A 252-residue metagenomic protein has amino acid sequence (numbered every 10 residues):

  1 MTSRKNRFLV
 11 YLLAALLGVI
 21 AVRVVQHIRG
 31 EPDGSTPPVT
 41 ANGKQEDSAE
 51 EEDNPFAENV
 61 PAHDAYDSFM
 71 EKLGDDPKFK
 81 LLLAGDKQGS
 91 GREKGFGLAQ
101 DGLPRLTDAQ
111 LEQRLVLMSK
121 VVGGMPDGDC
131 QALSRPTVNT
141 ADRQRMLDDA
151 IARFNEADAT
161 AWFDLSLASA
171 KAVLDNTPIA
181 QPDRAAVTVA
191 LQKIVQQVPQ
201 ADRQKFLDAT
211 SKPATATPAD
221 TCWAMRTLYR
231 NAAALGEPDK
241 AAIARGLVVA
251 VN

Functional and structural regions predicted by a protein language model:
T2-L16: N-terminal Sec-pathway targeting helices
V10, R23-R145: N-terminal Sec/ER secretory leader and immediately downstream segment of secreted/extracellular precursors
L17-G18, V22: Long, low-complexity intrinsically disordered regions
F69-K72, D76, A109, K193-Q197 (+3 more regions): Structured segments of extracytoplasmic/periplasmic soluble domains in secreted or envelope-associated proteins
A99, L103, L191-V195, T210 (+1 more regions): Leucine-/aliphatic-rich long alpha-helical segments
D127-K212: Extended amphipathic alpha-helical interaction segments
Q204-N252: A cross-kingdom marker for long, charged
